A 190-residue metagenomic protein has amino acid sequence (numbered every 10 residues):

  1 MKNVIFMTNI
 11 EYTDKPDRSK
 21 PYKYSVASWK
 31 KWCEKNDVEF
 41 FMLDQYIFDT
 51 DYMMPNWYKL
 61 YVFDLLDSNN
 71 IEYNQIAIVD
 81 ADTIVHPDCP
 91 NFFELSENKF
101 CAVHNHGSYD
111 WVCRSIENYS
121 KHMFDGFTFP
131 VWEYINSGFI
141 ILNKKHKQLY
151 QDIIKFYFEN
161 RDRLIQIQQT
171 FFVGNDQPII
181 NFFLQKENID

Functional and structural regions predicted by a protein language model:
M1-N74: N-terminal anchoring/stem segment of glycosyltransferases
F40-Q45, V103-N105, Q166-V173: A generic structural motif
D51, D88-P90, F182: A short acidic (Asp/Glu
P55-I116, I141-L142, H146: GT-A fold catalytic core of metal-dependent nucleotide-sugar glycosyltransferases, centered on the diacidic
Y61, W132-D190: Catalytic core and acceptor-binding pocket of nucleotide-sugar-dependent glycosyltransferases
F93, V131-W132: Short secondary-structure boundary/capping segments
E117-V131: Short, flexible, basic/aromatic active-site loop/helix in glycosyltransferases
